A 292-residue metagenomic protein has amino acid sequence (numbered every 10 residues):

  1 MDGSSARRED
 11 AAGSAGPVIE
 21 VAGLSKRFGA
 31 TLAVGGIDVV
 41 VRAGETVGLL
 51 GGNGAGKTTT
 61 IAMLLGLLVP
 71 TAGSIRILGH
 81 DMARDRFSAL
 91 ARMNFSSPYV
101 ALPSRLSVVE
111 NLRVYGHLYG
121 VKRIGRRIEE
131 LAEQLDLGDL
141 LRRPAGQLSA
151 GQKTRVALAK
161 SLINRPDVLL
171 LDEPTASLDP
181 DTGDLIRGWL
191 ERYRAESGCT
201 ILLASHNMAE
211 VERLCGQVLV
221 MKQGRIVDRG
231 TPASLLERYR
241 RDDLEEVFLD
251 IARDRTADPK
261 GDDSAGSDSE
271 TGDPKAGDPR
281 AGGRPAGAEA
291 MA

Functional and structural regions predicted by a protein language model:
R113, H117-L140: Conserved ABC ATPase "signature" region
P144-L148: Conserved ABC ATPase signature
R165: Conserved catalytic motifs of ABC-family nucleotide-binding domains
L169-D172: Catalytic Walker B motif of ABC-type/P-loop ATPase nucleotide-binding domains
D184-E196: Helical segment within the ABC ATPase nucleotide-binding domain
R229-G230: ABC ATPase "signature
